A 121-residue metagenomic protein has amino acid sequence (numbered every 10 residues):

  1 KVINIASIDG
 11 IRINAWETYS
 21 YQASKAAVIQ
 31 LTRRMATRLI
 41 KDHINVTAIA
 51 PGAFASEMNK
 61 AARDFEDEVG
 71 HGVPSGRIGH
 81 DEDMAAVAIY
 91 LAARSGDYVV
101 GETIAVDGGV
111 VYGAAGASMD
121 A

Functional and structural regions predicted by a protein language model:
S7: Residue(s) in the substrate-gating loop at a strand-loop-helix junction that position the organic substrate next
R12, I89, V100-A121: Short C-terminal tail/terminal secondary-structure segment of NAD(P)H-dependent dehydrogenase/reductase domains
E17, K41, A48-V73, D83 (+1 more regions): A glycine/serine/threonine-rich, flexible loop-to-helix segment that serves as the NAD(P) cofactor-binding "lid"
E17, Y21, I29: Catalytic tyrosine of NAD(P)H-dependent dehydrogenase/reductases that use a Tyr as the general acid/base
S24, T32: Active-site helix of classical SDR
T37-K41, D97: Alpha-helical segment proximal to the catalytic Tyr-Lys
N45-A55, A92, A105-D107: Conserved SDR Rossmann-fold cofactor-binding beta-strand/turn motif
V73-M84, S95: A conserved structural motif in NAD(P)-dependent oxidoreductases
